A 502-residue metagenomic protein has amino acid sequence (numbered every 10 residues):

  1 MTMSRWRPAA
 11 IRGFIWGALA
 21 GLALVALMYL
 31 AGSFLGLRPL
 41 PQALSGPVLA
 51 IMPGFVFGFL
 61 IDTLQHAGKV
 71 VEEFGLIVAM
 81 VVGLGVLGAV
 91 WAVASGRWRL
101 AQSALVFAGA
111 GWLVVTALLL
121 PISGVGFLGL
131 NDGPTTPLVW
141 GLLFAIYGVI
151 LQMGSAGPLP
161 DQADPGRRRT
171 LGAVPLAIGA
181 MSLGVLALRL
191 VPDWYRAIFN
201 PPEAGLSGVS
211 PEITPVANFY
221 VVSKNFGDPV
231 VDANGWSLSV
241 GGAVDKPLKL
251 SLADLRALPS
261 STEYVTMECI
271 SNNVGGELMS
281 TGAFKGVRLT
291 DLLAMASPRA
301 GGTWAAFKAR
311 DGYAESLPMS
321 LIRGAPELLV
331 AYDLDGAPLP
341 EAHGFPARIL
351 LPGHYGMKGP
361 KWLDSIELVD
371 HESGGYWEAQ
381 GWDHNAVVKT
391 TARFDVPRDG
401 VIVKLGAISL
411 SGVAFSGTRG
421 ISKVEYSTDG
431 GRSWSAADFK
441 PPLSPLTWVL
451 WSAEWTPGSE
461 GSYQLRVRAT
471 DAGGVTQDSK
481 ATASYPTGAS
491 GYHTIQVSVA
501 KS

Functional and structural regions predicted by a protein language model:
M1-R7: Short, Lys/Arg-rich, polar N-terminal cytosolic tail immediately upstream of the first transmembrane signal-anchor
R12-L35: N-terminal signal-anchor transmembrane alpha helix
A20, L24, M28, G83-L87 (+6 more regions): Alpha-helical transmembrane segments of multipass membrane proteins
F34, R38, V81-G85, W98-S103 (+3 more regions): Structured, non-membrane catalytic/scaffold regions adjacent to prosthetic-group chemistry
P41-Q65: Extracytosolic (periplasmic/ER-lumenal) interhelical loops and adjacent juxtamembrane/interface segments of multi-pass
K69-A92: Hydrophobic alpha-helical transmembrane segments
W91-P165: N-terminal secretory signal peptides
D161-I178: N-terminal secretory signal peptides and thylakoid transit peptides that target proteins across membranes
